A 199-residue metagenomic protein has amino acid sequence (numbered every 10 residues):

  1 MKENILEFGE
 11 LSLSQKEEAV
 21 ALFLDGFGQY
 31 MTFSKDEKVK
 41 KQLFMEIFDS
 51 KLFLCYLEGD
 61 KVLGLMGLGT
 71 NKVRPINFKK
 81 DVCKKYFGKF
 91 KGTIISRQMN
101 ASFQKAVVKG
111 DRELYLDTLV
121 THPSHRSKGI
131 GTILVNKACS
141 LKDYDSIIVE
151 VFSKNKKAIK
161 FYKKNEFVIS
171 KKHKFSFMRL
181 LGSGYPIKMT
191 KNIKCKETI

Functional and structural regions predicted by a protein language model:
K2-A21, T32-S34: A short beta-loop-alpha structural element at the N-terminal edge of CoA-dependent acyl/N-acetyltransferase catalytic
V20-K35, K72-R74: Helix-loop element at the rim of GNAT/NAT acetyltransferase active sites that forms part of the acceptor-substrate
F33-F53, E58, G67, K72 (+1 more regions): Active-site rim helix/loop that mediates acceptor-substrate recognition in acyltransferases
K72-E113: Conserved acyl-donor/pantetheine-binding loop and adjacent beta-alpha core of acyl/acetyltransferases and related
E113-L114, V135, L141-F152: Conserved GNAT acetyl-CoA-binding A-motif
L116-R126, F152: A short, internal acetyl-CoA/4′-phosphopantetheine-binding micro-motif in the GNAT/acyltransferase core
T121, S127-S140, K164: Conserved acetyl-CoA-binding loop-helix of GNAT-fold acetyltransferases
I148-I159, N165, F175-I199: C-terminal "cap" of GNAT-fold acetyltransferases
